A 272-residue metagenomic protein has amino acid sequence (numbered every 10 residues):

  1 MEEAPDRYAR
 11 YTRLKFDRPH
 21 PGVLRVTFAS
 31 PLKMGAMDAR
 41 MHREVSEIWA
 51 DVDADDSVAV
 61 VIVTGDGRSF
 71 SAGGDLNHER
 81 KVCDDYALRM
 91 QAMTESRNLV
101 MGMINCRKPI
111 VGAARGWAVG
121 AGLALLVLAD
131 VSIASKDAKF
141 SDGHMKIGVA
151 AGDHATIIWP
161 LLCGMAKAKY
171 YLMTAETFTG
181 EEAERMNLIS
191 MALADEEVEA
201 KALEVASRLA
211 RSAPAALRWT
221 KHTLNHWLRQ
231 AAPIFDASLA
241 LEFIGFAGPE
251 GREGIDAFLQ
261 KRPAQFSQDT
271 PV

Functional and structural regions predicted by a protein language model:
M1-D66, M101: Conserved CoA-thioester-binding segment of acyl-CoA-metabolizing enzymes
M1-L14, D256-V272: Terminal low-complexity tails and localization/encapsulation signals of metabolic enzymes
V26, S30, V45, V63 (+7 more regions): Terminal peptide-recognition signature
M41-E44, A92-E95, V198, S238: Hydrophobic alpha-helical membrane-association signature
G65-G102, A118, K146-G148, Q230: Glycine- (often His-adjacent) and acidic-residue-rich active-site loop that binds/positions the CoA thioester
M101-L217, F243, G248-D256, R262 (+1 more regions): Crotonase-fold acyl-CoA enzyme core
L224-R229: Short, charged, surface-exposed hinge/linker loops at domain edges that act as mobile lids or interdomain connectors
